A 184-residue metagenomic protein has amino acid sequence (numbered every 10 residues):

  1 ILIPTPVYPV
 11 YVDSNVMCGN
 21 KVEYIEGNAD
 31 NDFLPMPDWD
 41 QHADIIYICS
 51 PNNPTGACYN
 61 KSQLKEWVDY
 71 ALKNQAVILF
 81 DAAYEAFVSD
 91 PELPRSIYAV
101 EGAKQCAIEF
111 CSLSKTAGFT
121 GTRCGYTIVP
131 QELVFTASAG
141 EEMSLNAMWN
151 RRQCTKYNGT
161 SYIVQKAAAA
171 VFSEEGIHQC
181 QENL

Functional and structural regions predicted by a protein language model:
I1-L2, N15, I46, N53 (+4 more regions): Generic structural signal for small/hydrophobic residues in well-ordered secondary structure, especially within
I1-N15, K21: Conserved PLP-anchoring active-site segment centered on the Schiff-base-forming lysine
V10, P54-T55, V134: Short glycine-rich, flexible loops that bind phosphorylated cofactors or substrates
N20, K73-V77, A103-Q105: A short helix->loop->beta-strand "cap" motif at the edges of active sites that frequently abuts
I25-E26, F110: Hydrophobic residues at beta-strand termini and immediately following loops that shape nucleotide-binding pockets
G27-R95: Active-site phosphate-binding strand-loop segment of PLP-dependent enzymes
V100-L184: Conserved core segment of the aminotransferase class I/II
